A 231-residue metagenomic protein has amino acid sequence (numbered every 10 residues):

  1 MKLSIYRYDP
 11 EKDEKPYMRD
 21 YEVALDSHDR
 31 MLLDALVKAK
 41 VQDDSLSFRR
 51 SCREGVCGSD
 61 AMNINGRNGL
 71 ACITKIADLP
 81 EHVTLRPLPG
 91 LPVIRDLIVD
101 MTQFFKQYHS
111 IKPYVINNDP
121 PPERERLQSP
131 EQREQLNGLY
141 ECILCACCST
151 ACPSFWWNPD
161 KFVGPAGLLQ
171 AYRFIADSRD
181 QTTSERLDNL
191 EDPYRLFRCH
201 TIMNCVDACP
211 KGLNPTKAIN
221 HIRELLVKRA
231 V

Functional and structural regions predicted by a protein language model:
M1-Y21: Eukaryote-biased recognition of intrinsically disordered, low-complexity regulatory segments
R19-R30: Short, contiguous acidic and Ser/Thr-rich linear segments
A24, N63-R67: Short strand-turn-strand beta-turns centered on an Asx-Gly dipeptide
R30-D43, R86-V231: Ferredoxin-type iron-sulfur electron-transfer modules in oxidoreductases and energy-metabolism complexes
D43-R49: Active-site phosphate-binding and catalytic loops of NTP-dependent enzymes
C52-A61: Short, structured protein-protein interaction patches enriched in aromatics and acidic/basic residues, typified by
K75-I76: A generic structural motif
